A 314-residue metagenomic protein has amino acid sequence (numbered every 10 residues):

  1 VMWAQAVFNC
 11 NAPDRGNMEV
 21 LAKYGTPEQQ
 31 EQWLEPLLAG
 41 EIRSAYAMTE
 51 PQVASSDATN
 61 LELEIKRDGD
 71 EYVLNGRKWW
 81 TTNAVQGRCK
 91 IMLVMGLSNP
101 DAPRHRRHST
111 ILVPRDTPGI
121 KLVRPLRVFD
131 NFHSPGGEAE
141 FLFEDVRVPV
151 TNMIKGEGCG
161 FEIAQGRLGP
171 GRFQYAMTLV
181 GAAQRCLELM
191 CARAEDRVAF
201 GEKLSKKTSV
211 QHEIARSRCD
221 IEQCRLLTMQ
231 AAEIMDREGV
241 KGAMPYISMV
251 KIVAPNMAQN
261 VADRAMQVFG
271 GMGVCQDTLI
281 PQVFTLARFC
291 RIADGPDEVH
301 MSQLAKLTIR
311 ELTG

Functional and structural regions predicted by a protein language model:
V1-M2, C10-A12, G16, Y24-Q29 (+8 more regions): Alpha-helical interface subdomain recognition
M18-Y24, Y46, D101: Flexible, glycine-rich active-site loops centered on histidine and acidic residues that chelate a metal or position
G40-T49: A short, Trp-centered hydrophobic/proline-enriched beta-strand micro-motif
Q52-S56, T82-G87, P100-A102, V128-G137: Short Gly/Pro-enriched turn/cap motifs at secondary-structure boundaries
N60, P118-R147: Flexible, small-/acidic-enriched active-site or ligand-binding loops
E62-E64: Short, surface-exposed charged micro-motifs
E71, N75-V123: A short core secondary-structure module
L122, N152-E157: Cytochrome P450 core scaffold surrounding the K-helix E-X-X-R motif and the conserved "meander" helix-loop region
